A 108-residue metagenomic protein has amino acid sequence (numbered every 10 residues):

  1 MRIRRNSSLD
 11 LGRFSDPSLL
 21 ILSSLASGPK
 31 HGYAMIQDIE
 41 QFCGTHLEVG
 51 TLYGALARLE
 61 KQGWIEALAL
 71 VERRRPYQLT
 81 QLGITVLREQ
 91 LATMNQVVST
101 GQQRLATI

Functional and structural regions predicted by a protein language model:
M1-R4: Long, low-complexity, charged/polar intrinsically disordered regions in eukaryotic proteins
S8-T51, V71: N-terminal helix-turn-helix DNA-binding core of bacterial DNA-binding proteins
S24-S27, L68, V86, Q90-T93: Histidine kinase transmitter module recognition
L52-G54, R58-L59: Basic amphipathic alpha-helical segments that dock to polyanions
E60-V71, Q78: Beta-hairpin "wing" of winged helix-turn-helix
E72-L91: Basic, amphipathic "hinge/linker" alpha-helix immediately C-terminal to the N-terminal HTH DNA-binding motif
R88-I108: Amphipathic alpha-helical dimerization/coiled-coil segments that flank or bridge DNA-binding/regulatory modules
